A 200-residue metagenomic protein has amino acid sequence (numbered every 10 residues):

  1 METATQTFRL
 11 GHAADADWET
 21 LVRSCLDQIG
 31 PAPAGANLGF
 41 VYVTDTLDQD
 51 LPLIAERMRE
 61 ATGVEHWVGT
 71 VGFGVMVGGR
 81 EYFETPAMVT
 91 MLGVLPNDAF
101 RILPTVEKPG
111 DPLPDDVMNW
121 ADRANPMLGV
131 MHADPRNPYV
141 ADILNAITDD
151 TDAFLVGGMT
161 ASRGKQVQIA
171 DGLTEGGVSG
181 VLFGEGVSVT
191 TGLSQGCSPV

Functional and structural regions predicted by a protein language model:
M1-V200: Cofactor- and metal-binding active-site motifs of prokaryotic enzymes that mediate redox/radical or nucleophilic
